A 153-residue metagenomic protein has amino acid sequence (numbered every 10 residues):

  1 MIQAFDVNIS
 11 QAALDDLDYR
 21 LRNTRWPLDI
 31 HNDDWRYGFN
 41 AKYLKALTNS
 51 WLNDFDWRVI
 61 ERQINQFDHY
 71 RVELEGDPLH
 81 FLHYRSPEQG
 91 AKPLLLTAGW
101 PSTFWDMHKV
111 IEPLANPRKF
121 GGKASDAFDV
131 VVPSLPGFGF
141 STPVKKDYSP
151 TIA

Functional and structural regions predicted by a protein language model:
M1-W26: Mature N-terminal segment immediately following signal peptide/propeptide cleavage in secreted/periplasmic
I2-I9, D33-F39, V144-D147: Short, exposed beta-strand "edge-strand" segments with a Pro/Gly-rich flavor and a Y/T-containing core
F5, N23-W26, K45-A153: Catalytic cores of eukaryotic secretory-pathway lumenal/extracellular enzymes that build and remodel glycoconjugates
N8, D16, N40, F55-D56: Poly-acidic low-complexity segments
H31, W35-N49: Short secondary-structure subsegments characteristic of cysteine-rich extracellular domains
